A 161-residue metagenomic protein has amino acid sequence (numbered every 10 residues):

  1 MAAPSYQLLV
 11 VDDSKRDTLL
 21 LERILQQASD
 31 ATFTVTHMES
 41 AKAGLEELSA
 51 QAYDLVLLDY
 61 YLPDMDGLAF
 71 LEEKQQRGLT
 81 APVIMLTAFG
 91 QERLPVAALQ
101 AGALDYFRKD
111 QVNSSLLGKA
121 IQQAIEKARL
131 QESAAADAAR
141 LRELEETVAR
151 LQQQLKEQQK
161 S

Functional and structural regions predicted by a protein language model:
D12, D59, T87: Active-site residues of response regulator receiver
K15-T36: Two-component/phosphorelay signaling modules centered on CheY-like receiver
E22, H37-L55: Acidic, metal-coordinating helix/loop segments flanking the phosphotransfer/catalytic sites of two-component signaling
Q27, E46, L68-T80, A97: Short amphipathic alpha-helix used as the core "switch/output" element in two-component signaling
S40, D66-A69: Acidic catalytic/metal-coordinating carboxylates
P63, Q91: The feature encodes the CheY-like receiver
L116-R129: Receiver (REC) domain switch/output surface
